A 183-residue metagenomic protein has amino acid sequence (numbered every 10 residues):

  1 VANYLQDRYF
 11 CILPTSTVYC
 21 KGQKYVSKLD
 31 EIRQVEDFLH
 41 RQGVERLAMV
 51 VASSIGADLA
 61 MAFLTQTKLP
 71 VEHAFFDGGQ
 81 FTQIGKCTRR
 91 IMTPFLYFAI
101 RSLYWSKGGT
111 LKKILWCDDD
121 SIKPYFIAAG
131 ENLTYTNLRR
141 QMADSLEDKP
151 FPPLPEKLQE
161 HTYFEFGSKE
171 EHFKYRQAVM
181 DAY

Functional and structural regions predicted by a protein language model:
V1, T17-C20, T82: Active-site loop signature of alpha/beta-hydrolase-fold enzymes
V1-I12: Short amphipathic alpha-helix adjacent to the substrate-entry channel of hydrolases
L5, F63-L64: Aromatic pocket-lining residues of Rossmann-like dinucleotide-binding sites
I12-M49: Active-site loop/oxyanion-hole signature of alpha/beta-hydrolase fold enzymes
V51-A60: Gly/Ala-rich beta-loop-alpha elbow adjacent to hydrolase catalytic centers
T65-S102: Flexible "cap/lid" loop of the alpha/beta hydrolase fold
K86-T88, L103-E156: Conserved alpha/beta-hydrolase catalytic His-Asp/Glu region
A143-M180: Conserved serine/cysteine hydrolase catalytic core
